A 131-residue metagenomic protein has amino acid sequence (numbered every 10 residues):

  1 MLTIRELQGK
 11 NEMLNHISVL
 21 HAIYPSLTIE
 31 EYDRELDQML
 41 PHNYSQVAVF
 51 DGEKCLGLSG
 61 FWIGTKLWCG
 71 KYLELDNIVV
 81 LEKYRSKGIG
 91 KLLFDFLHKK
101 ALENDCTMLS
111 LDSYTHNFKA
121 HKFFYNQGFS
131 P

Functional and structural regions predicted by a protein language model:
L2-G70, F94: Acetyl-CoA-dependent GNAT
Y24, L81, R85, Y114: Residue-level recognition of the GNAT/N-acetyltransferase active site
G70-E82: Conserved acetyl-CoA binding element of GNAT-fold acetyltransferases
V80, S86-K99, N126: Conserved acetyl-CoA-binding loop-helix of GNAT-fold acetyltransferases
K91, T107, T115-P131: Conserved active-site alpha-helix within GNAT-family acetyltransferase domains
A101-S113: Conserved GNAT acetyl-CoA-binding A-motif
